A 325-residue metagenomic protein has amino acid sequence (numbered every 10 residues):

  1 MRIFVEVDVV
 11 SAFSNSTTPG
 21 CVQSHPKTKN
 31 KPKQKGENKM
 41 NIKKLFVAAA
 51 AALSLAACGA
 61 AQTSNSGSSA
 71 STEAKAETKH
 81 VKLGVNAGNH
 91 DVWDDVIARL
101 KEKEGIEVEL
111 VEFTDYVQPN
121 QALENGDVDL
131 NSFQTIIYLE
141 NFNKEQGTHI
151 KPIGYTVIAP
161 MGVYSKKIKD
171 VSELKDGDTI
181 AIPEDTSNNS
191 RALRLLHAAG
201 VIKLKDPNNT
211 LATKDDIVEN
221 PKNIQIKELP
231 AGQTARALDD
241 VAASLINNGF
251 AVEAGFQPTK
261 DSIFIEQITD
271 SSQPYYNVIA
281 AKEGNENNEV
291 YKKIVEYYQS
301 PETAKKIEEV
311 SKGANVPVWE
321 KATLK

Functional and structural regions predicted by a protein language model:
S54-A57: C-terminal motif of bacterial Sec signal peptides marking the signal peptidase cleavage site
G59-Q62: Bacterial signal peptide processing site
H80, N86-E112, Q118, A122: Short, polar/charged alpha-helical segment
L110-Q121, N209-R236: Short helix-initiation/N-cap motifs at beta->coil->alpha
N141-I153, K167-I168, D240, L245 (+1 more regions): Ligand-binding "clamshell"
I153-I202, A304: A conserved helix-loop-strand patch within extracytoplasmic ligand-binding domains of the periplasmic binding
P160-V171, Y275-N288: A bilobed periplasmic-binding-protein/Venus flytrap-type ligand-binding module shared by bacterial periplasmic
S190-H197, Y298-W319: Periplasmic-binding protein-like
